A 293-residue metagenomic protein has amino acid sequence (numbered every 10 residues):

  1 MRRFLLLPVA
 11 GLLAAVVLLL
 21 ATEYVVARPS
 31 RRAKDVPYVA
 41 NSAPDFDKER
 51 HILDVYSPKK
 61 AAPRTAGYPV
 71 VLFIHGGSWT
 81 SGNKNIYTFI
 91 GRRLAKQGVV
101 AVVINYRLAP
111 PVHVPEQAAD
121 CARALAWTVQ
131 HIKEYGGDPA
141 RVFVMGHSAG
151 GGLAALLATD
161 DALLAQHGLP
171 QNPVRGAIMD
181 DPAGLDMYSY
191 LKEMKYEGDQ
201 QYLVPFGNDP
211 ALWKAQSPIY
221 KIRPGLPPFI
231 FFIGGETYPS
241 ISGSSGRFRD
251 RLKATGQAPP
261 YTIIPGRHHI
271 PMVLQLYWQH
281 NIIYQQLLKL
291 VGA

Functional and structural regions predicted by a protein language model:
E23-R64: N-terminal cap/lid segment of alpha/beta-hydrolase-fold proteins
Y38-P44, S81-N85, I90, V102-P139 (+1 more regions): Catalytic nucleophile-loop/oxyanion-hole region of alpha/beta-hydrolase and closely related hydrolase-like folds
N41, Y188-K221: Mobile cap/lid helix-loop segments that gate and shape the active-site cleft of serine hydrolases
T65-G76: Short beta-strand element of the alpha/beta-hydrolase
A126-K192: Primarily recognizes the serine-hydrolase "nucleophile elbow" in alpha/beta-hydrolase and SGNH/GDSL folds
G225, I230-I233: Short beta-strand/loop motif that positions the catalytic acidic residue of the alpha/beta-hydrolase fold
F232, G246-R249, K253-A293: C-terminal catalytic histidine-bearing segment of alpha/beta-hydrolase fold enzymes
Y238-G246: Conserved alpha/beta-hydrolase "acid-adjacent" motif
